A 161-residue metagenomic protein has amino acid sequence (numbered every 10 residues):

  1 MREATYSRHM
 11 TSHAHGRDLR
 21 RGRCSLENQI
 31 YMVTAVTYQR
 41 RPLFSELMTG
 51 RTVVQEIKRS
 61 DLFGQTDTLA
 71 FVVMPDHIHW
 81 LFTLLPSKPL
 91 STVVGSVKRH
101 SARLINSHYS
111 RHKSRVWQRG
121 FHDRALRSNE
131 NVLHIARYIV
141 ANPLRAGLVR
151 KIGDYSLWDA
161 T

Functional and structural regions predicted by a protein language model:
M1-T161: Short catalytic/metal-binding and nucleic-acid-binding patches
